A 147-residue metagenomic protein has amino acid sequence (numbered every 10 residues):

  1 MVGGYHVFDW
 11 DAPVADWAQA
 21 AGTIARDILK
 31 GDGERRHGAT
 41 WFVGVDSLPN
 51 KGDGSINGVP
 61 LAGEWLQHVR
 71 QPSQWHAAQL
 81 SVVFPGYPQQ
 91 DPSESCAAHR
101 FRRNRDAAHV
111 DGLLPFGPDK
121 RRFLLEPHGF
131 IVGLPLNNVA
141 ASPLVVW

Functional and structural regions predicted by a protein language model:
M1-D11, A15-D16: Fe(II)/2-oxoglutarate
A18-W147: Non-heme Fe(II) oxygenase catalytic core, chiefly the N-lobe of the double-stranded beta-helix
